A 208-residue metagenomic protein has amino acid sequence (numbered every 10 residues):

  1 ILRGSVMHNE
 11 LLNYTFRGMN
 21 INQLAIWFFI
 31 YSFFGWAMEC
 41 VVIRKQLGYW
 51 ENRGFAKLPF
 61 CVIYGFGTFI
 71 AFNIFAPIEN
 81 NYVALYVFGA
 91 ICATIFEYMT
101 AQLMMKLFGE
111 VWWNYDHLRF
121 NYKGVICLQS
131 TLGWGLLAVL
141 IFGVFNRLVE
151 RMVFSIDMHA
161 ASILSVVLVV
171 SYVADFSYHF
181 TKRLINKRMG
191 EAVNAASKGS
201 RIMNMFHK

Functional and structural regions predicted by a protein language model:
I1-V6: Short, Lys/Arg-enriched N-terminal segments with co-localized hydrophobic residues within the first ~10-30 amino acids
M7-K208: Aromatic-rich, lipid-facing transmembrane alpha helices and their immediate juxtamembrane interface loops in integral
